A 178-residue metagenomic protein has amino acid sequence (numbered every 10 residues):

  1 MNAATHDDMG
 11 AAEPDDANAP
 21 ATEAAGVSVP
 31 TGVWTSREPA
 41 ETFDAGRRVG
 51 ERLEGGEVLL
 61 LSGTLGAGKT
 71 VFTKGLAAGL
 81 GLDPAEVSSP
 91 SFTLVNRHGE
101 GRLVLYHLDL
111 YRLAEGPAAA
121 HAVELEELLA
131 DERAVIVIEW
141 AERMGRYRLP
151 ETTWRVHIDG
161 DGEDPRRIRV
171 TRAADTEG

Functional and structural regions predicted by a protein language model:
M1-V27, G32, E115-G178: Short phosphate-coordinating micro-motif centered on Lys-Gly-acidic
F43-R52: Pre-Walker A adenine-sensing motif
V58-L60: Short hydrophobic/aromatic beta-strand immediately N-terminal to the Walker A/P-loop
S62-T64: P-loop (Walker A) phosphate-binding loop of NTP-binding proteins
K69: Conserved lysine of the Walker
L82-H98: Short beta-strand-centered segment that lines the nucleotide-binding/catalytic pocket of NTP-utilizing
T93-A114: Switch I (G2) and immediately adjacent beta-strands of P-loop GTPase domains
